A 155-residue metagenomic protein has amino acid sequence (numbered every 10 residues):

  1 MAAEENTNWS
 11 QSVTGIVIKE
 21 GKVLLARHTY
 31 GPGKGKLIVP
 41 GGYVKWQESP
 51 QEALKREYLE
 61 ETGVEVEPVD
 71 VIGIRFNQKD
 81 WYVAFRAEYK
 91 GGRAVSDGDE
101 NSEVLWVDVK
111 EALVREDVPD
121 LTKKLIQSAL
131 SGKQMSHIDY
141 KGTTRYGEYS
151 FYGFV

Functional and structural regions predicted by a protein language model:
M1-V23: Conserved N-terminal beta-strand and adjoining loop/helix that marks the start of the Nudix/MutT-like hydrolase domain
A3, V71-R75: Short, solvent-exposed loop/turn elements at beta->coil junctions and helix N-caps that rim active or binding pockets
N6, H28-Y30, R56, E60: Recognition helices and adjacent regulatory flanks at domain boundaries
I16-E20, P32, K36-Q51, R56: Long, hydrophobic N-terminal alpha-helical segment
L24, P32, L113: Flexible, glycine-rich phosphate/dinucleotide-binding loops and adjacent beta-alpha linkers at cofactor/substrate
L25, E67-I72: A short linear hydrophobic-aromatic micro-motif
V44-P68, N77-S128, F151-V155: Unchanged
S128-V155: Charged phosphate-binding loop/patch that engages nucleotide di/tri-phosphates or the phosphate backbone of nucleic
